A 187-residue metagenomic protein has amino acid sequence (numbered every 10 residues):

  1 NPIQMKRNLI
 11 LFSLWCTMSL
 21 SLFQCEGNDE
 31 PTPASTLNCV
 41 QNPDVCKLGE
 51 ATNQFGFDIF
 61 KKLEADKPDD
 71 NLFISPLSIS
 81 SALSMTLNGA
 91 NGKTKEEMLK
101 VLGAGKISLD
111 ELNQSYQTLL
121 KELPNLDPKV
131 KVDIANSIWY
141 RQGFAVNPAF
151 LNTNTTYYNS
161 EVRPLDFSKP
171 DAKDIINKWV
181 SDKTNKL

Functional and structural regions predicted by a protein language model:
P2-F12: Bacterial N-terminal signal peptides that target proteins for export
R7-L9, L20-C46: Bacterial Sec-dependent N-terminal signal peptides
A34-P43, L77-S81, K93-V101, N154-R163 (+1 more regions): Acidic/histidine-rich, surface-exposed loop or edge segments in extracytoplasmic proteins
Q41-F73: Post-signal-peptide N-terminal segment of Sec-exported extracytoplasmic proteins
K67-S78, P124-D133: Structural motif
L72-I79, L83-A90: Active-site-proximal helix/loop microenvironment of the serine DD-peptidase/beta-lactamase transpeptidase fold
N88-K121: Active-site-surrounding "flap" and adjacent substrate/cofactor-binding loops of secreted or lumenal enzymes, prototyped
D110-L187: Non-catalytic, conformational "gating/processing" segments within enzyme and secreted inhibitor domains
